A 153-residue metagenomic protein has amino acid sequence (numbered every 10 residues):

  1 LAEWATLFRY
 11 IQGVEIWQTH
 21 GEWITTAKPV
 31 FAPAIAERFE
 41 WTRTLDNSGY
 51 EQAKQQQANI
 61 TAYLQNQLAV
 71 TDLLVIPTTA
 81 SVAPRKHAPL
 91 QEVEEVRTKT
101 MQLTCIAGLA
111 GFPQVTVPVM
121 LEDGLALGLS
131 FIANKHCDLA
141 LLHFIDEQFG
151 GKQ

Functional and structural regions predicted by a protein language model:
L1-T98: Amidase signature
I16, Q102-L103, A140: Catalytic-loop motifs flanking and including active-site residues across diverse enzymes
Y63, M101-Q102, H143: Short Gly/charged-rich anion-binding patches and loops
N66-Q67, I106, E147: Alpha-helical scaffold elements within enzyme catalytic domains, especially in hydrolases
L73, R85, A107, L139-L141: Conserved glycine-rich FAD pyrophosphate-binding loop
E95-T116: Small-aliphatic-rich amphipathic alpha-helix that forms the alpha element of a beta-alpha
L109-Q153: Structural helix-boundary/capping segments
